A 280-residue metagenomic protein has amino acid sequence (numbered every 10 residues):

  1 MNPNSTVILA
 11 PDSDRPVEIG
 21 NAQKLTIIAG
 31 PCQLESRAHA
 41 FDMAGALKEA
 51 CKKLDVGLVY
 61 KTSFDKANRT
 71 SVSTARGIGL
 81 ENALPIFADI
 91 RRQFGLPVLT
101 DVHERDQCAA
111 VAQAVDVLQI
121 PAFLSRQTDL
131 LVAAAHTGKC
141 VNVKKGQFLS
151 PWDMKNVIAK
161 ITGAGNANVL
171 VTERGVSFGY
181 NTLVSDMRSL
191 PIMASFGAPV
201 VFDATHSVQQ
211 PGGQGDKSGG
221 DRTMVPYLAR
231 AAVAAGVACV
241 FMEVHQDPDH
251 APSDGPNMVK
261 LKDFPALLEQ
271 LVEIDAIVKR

Functional and structural regions predicted by a protein language model:
M1-I27, A276-R280: N-terminal amphipathic alpha-helix/helix-capping segment at the start of soluble metabolic enzymes
P16-L34, S63-T74, P199-Q214: N-terminal small/glycine-rich loop or linker at the start of catalytic domains across soluble metabolic enzymes
K24-I28, G57-K61, P97-L99, D116-V117 (+4 more regions): Structural preference for beta-strand elements that scaffold enzyme active sites
I28-A40, L58-L80, V244-G255: Glycine-rich, proline-tolerant flexible connector loops at the mouths of alpha/beta enzymes
A46-L54, S73-L99, A134-C140, L190-V200 (+2 more regions): Alpha-helix-loop-beta-strand connector modules within alpha/beta enzyme cores
S73-E81, V117-L124, Y180-M187, V208-V233 (+2 more regions): Active-site-adjacent loop and "lid" segments of alpha/beta metabolic enzymes
G77-G79, Q93-Q107, D116-D129, C140-P151 (+1 more regions): Catalytic beta/alpha-barrel core
T137-V244: Catalytic alpha/beta core domains of metabolic enzymes, predominantly
